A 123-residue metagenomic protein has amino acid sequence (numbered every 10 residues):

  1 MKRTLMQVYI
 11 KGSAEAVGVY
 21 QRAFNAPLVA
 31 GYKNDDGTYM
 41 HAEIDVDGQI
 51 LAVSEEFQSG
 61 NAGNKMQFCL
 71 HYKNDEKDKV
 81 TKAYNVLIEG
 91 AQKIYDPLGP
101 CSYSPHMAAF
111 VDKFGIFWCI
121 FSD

Functional and structural regions predicted by a protein language model:
M1, D35-G37, C101-Y103: Short solvent-exposed loop/turn micro-motifs enriched in small/polar/acidic residues
M1-G18, P27-Y32, Q67-L70, K93 (+2 more regions): N-terminal beta-strand motif that seeds the catalytic metal site of vicinal oxygen chelate
T4, Y39-M40, P105-M107: Short loop/turn microsegments at loop-to-beta-strand junctions
M6, Y20, I44, L87 (+1 more regions): Terminal peptide-recognition signature
I10-A14, F68-K113: Vicinal oxygen chelate
Q21, E55, Y84: Short, flexible helix/strand-to-coil boundary loops that buttress conserved ligand/catalytic motifs in alpha/beta
G31-K65, W118-F121: Conserved short beta-strand elements that form part of the metal-binding/catalytic scaffold of enzyme active sites
